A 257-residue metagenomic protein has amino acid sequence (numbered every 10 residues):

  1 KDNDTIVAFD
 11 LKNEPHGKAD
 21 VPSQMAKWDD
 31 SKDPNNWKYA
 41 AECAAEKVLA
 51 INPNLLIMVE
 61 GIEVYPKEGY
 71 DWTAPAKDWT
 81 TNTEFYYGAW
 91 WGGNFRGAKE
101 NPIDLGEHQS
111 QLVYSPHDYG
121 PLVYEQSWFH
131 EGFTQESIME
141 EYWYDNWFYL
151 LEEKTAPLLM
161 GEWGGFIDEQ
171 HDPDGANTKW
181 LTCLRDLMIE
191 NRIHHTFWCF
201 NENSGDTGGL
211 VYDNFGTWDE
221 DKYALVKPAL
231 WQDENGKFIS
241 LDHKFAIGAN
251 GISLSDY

Functional and structural regions predicted by a protein language model:
N3-V7, K12-N191: Extracellular glycoside hydrolase catalytic/binding regions
E169-Y257: Aromatic-rich peripheral "rim/lid" segments of glycoside hydrolase catalytic domains that contact and position glycan
